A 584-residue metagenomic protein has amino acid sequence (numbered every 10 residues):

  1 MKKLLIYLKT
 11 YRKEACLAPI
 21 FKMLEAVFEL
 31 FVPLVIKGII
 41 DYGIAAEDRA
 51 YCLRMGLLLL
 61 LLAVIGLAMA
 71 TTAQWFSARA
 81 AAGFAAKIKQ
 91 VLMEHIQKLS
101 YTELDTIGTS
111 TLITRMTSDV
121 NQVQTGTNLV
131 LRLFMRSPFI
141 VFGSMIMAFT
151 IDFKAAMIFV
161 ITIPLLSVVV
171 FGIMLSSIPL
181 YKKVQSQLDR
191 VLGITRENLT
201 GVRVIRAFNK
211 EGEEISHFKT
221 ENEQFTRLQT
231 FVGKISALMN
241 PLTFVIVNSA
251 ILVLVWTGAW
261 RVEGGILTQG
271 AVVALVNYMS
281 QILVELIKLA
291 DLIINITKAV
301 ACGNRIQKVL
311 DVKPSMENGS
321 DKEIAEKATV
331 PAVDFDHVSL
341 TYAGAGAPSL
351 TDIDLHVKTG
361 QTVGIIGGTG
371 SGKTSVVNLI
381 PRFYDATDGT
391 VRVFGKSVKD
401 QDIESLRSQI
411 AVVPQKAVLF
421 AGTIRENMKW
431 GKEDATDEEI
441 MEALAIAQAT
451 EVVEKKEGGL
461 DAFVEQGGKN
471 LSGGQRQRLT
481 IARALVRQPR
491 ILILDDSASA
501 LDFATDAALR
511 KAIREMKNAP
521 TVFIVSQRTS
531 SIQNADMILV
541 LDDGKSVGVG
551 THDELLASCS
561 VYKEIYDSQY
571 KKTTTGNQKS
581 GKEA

Functional and structural regions predicted by a protein language model:
M1-V32, I36, I44-L58, I65 (+16 more regions): Membrane-integrated ABC transporters
T10, E14-V27, L62, N128-V184 (+2 more regions): Transmembrane helices of ABC transporter permease
T10-K13, K98-T102, S118-L131, M135 (+7 more regions): An intracellular "coupling" helix at the cytosolic face of ABC transporter transmembrane type-1 domains
I40, L92, I96, I205 (+2 more regions): Helix-loop junctions and hydrophobic alpha-helical segments within the transmembrane domains of large membrane
D48, C52, M147-T162, F231-R305 (+1 more regions): Helix-loop-helix
I96, F218, I306, F335-H337: Conserved catalytic Walker-motif region of ABC-type ATPase nucleotide-binding domains
P314-A328: Pre-NBD coupling/linker segments of ABC/ABC-like ATPases
E326-A584: ABC-type nucleotide-binding domain
